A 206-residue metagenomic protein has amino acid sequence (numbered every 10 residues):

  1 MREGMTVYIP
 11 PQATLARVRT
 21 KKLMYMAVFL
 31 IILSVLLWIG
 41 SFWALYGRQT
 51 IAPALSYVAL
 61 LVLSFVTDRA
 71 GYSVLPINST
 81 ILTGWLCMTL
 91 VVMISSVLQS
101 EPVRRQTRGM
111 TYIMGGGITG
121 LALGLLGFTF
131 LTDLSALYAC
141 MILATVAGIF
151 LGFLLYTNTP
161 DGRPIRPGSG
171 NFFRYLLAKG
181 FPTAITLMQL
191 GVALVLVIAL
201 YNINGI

Functional and structural regions predicted by a protein language model:
P11, L15-A44, G116-A122: Small-residue-enriched transmembrane helix starts and helix-helix packing motifs in multi-pass inner-membrane proteins
M24-I31, P76-L90, A139-M141: Structural signature of hydrophobic alpha-helical transmembrane segments
V35-Y57, F65-T67, A122-L134: Transmembrane alpha-helix interface/packing and boundary motifs in multi-pass membrane proteins, characterized by
L37-L45, M93-R105, T157-N158: C-terminal ends of transmembrane helices
Q49-S56, W85, L131-L155: Selective recognition of hydrophobic, aromatic-rich stretches within alpha-helical transmembrane segments of polytopic
C87-T129: Helix-adjacent hinge/juxtasegments
G168-I185: Individual transmembrane alpha-helices with interfacial aromatic-anchor signatures
G191-I206: Juxtamembrane boundary at the C-terminal end of a transmembrane helix
